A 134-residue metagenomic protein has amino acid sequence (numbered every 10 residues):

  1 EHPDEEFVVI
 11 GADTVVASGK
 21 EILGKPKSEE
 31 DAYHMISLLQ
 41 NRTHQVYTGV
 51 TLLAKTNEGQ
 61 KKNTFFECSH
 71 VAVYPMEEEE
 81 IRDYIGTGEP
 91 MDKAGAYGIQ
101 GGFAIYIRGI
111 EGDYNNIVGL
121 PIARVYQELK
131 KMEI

Functional and structural regions predicted by a protein language model:
E1-I134: Anionic-ligand binding patches
